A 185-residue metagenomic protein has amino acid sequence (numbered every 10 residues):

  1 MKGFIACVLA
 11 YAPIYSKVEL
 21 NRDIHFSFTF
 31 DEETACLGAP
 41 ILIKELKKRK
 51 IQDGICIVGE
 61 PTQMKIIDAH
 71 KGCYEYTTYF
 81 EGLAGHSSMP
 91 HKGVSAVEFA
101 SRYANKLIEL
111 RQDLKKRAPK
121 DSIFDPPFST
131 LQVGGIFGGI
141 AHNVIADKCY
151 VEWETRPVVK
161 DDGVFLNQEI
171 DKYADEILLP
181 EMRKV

Functional and structural regions predicted by a protein language model:
K2-E75: Acidic/histidine-rich catalytic neighborhood of metal-dependent amide-processing enzymes
T77-V185: Metal-dependent amide/peptide-bond hydrolase catalytic core, centered on the "pita-bread" metallohydrolase fold
